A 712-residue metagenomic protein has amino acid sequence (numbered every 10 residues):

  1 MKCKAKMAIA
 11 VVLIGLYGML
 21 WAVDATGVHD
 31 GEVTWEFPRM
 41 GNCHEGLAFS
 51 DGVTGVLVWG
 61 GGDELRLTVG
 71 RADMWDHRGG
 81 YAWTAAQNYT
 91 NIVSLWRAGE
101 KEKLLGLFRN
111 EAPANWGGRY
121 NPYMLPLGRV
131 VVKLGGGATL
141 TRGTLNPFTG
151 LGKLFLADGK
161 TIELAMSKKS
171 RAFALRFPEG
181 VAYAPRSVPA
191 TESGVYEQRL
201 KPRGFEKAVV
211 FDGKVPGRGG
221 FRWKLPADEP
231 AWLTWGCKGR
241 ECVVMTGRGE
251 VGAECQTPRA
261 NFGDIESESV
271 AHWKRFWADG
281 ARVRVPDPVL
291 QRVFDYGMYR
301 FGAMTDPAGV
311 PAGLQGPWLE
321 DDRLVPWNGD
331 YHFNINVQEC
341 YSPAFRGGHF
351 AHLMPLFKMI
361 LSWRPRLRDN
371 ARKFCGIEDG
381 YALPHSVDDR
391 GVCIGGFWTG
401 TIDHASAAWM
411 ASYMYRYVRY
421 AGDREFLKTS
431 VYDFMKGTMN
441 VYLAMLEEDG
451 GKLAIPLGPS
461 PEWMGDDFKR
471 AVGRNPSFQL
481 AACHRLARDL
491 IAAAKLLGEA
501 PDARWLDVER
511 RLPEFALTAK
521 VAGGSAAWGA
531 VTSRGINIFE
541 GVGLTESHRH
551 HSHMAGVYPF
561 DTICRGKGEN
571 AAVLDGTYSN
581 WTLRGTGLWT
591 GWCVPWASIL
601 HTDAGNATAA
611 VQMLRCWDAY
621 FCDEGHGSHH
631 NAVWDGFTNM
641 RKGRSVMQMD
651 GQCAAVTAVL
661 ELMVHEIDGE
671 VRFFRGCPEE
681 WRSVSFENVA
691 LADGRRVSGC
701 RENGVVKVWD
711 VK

Functional and structural regions predicted by a protein language model:
M1-I9: Bacterial N-terminal signal peptides that target proteins for export
A8-M19: Bacterial N-terminal signal peptides
V23-D330, H349-M354, I360-D369, G498 (+2 more regions): Acidic/polar, glycine-enriched structural segments that form the non-catalytic walls/loops of the carbohydrate-binding
R78, T84, F333-D369, T399-R424 (+2 more regions): Active-site core of glycosidic bond-cleaving carbohydrate-active enzymes
A112-G135, M649-A692, R696: Catalytic cores of secreted or luminal carbohydrate-active enzymes
D158-E163, S167-A172, A411-V441: A conserved hydrophobic secondary-structure block that centers on an alpha-helix together with its immediately flanking
F173-E179, C483, V697-G699, V706-V711: Short, well-ordered beta-strand segments enriched in hydrophobic/aromatic residues
G316-D330, E378-K428, L443-L506, K707: The feature captures the catalytic groove of carbohydrate-active enzymes
